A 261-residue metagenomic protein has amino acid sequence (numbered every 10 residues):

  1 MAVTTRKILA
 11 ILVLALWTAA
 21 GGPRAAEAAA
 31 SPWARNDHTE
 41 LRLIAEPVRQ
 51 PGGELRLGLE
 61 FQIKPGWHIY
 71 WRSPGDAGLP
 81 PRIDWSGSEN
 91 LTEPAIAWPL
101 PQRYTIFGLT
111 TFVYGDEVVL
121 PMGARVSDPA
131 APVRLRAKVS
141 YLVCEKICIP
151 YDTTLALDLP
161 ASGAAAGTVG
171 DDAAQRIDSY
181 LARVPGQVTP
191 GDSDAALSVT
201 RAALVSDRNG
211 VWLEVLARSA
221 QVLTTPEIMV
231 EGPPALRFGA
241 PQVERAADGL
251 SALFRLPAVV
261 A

Functional and structural regions predicted by a protein language model:
M1-T5: N-terminal secretory signal peptides that target proteins for export/translocation
I8-G21: Bacterial N-terminal signal peptides
R24-A261: Extracellular/lumen-exposed scaffold segments
